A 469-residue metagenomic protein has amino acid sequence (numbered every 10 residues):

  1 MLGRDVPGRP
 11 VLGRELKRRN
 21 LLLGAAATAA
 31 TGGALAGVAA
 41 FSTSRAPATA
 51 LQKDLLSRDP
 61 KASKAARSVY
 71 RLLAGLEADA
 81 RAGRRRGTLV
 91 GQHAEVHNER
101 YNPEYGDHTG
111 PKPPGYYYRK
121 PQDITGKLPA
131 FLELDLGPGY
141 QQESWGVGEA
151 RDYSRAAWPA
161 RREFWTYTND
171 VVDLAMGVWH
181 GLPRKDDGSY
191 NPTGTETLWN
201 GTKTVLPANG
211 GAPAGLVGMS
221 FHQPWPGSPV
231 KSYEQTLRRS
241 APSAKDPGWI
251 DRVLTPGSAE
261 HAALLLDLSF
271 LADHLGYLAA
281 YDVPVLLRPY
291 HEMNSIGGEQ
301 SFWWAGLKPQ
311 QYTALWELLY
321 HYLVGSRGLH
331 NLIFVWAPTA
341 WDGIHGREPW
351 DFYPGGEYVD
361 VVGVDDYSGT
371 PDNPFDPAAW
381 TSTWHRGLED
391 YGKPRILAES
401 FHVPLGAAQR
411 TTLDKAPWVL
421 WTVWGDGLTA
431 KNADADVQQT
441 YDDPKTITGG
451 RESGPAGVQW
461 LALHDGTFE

Functional and structural regions predicted by a protein language model:
M1-L16, A25-A34: N-terminal secretory signal peptides
A34-A50: C-terminal region of N-terminal signal peptides and the immediate post-cleavage residues of exported proteins
A46-E133, G137, V147-R155: N-terminal module-boundary/linker segments of secreted carbohydrate-active enzymes
P113-P121, L271-D273, A340-Y353, A378-H385 (+1 more regions): Alpha-helical scaffolding within the catalytic cores of extracellular/periplasmic polymer-degrading hydrolases
S144-W145, A150-L318, G325, L329: Substrate-binding cleft of extracellular glycoside hydrolase catalytic domains
R288, V324-G346, P394-V403: Aromatic-lined carbohydrate-recognition surfaces of secreted/lumenal glycan-active proteins
P349-D372, W424: Aromatic- and acid-rich polysaccharide-binding/catalytic face of secreted or lumenal carbohydrate-active enzymes
P394-E469: Substrate-binding cleft of secreted/luminal carbohydrate-active enzymes
